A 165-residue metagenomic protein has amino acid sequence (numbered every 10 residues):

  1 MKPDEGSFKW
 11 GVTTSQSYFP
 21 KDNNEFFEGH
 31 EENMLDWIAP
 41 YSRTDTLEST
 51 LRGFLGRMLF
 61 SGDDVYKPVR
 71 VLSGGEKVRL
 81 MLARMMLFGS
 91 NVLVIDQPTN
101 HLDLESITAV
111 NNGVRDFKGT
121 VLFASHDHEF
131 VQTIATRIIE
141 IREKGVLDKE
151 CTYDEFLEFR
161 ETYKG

Functional and structural regions predicted by a protein language model:
M1-G165: ABC ATP-binding cassette signature C-motif
